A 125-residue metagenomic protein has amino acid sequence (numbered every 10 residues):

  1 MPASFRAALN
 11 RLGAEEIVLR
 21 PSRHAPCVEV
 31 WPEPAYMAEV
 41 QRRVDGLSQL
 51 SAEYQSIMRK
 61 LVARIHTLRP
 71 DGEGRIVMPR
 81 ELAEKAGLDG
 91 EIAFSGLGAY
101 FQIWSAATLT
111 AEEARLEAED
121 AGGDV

Functional and structural regions predicted by a protein language model:
M1, G74-M78, F101-I103: Short, structured motif recognition centered on aromatic/hydrophobic residues
M1-V40, V44-L47: Acidic (E/D-rich), amphipathic helical modules within compact regulatory domains
A3, E33, R80-L82, A106: Residues immediately flanking
R11-C27, G87-L109, V125: A short beta-strand-loop micro-motif that forms or neighbors metal/cofactor- and ligand-binding patches at active-site
V28-E39, F101-D120: Positively charged
Q41-M58, I65-H66: Intrinsic, low-complexity N-terminal interaction/targeting segments
M58-K60, E84: Short loop/turn motifs at secondary-structure junctions and domain boundaries
H66-I76, R80-D89: Beta-rich strand-turn-strand
